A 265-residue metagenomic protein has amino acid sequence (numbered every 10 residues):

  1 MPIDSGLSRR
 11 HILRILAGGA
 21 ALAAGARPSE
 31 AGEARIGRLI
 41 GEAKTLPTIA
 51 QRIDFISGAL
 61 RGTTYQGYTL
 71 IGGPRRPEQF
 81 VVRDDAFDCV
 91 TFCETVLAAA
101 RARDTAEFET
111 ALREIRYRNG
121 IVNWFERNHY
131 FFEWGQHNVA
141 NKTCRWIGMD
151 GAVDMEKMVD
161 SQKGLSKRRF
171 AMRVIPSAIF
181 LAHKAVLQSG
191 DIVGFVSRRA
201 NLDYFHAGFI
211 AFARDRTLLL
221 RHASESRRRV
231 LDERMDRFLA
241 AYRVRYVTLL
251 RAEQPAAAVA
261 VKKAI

Functional and structural regions predicted by a protein language model:
M1-H11, I15-A21: N-terminal secretory signal peptides
P28-S166, F170: N-terminal capping segments
E156-R198: A mid-sequence, solvent-exposed acidic-amphipathic segment
R198-L202, S226-R228: Solvent-exposed loop/turn segments at secondary-structure junctions within structured extracellular/periplasmic domains
N201-R221: Catalytic nucleophile-His microenvironment captured as a short glycine-rich beta-strand/loop that brackets
T217-R227, D236-I265: Low-complexity, Gly/Ser/Thr/Pro-rich intrinsically disordered linker/tail segments
D232: A short macromolecule-binding patch
